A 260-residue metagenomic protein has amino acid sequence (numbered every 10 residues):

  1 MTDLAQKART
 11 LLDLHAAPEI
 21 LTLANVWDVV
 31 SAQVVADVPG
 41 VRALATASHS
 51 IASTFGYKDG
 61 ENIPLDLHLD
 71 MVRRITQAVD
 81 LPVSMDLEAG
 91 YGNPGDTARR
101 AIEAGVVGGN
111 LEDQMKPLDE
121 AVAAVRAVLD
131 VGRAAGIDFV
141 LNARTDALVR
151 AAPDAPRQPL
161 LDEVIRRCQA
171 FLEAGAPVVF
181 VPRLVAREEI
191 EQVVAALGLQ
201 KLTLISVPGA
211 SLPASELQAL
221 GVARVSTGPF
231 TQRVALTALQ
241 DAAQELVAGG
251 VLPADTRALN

Functional and structural regions predicted by a protein language model:
T2-T227, V234-Q240, Q244-E245: Alpha/beta enzyme core
A248-V251: Active-site-adjacent C-terminal substructures of enzyme catalytic domains
D255-N260: A short, charged, Gly/Pro-tolerant segment at domain boundaries
